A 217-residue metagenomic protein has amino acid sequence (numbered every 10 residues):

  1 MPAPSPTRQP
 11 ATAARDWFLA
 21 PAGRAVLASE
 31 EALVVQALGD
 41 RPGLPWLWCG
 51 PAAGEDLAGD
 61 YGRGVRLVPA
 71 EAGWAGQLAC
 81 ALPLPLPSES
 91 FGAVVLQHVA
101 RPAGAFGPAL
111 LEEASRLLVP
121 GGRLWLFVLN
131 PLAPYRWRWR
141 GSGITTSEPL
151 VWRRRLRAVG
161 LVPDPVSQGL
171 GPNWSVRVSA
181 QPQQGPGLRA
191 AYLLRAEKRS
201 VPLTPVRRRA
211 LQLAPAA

Functional and structural regions predicted by a protein language model:
M1-D40: Class I SAM-dependent methyltransferase Rossmann-like catalytic core, especially the SAM/SAH-binding loop
A32, Q36-L84: Class I SAM-dependent methyltransferase SAM/SAH-binding core
L78, L82-L96: A short acidic, Gly/Pro-enriched loop at the edge of an enzyme's catalytic core that lines a small-molecule cofactor
G92-P108: A short SAM/SAH-binding and catalytic strip from SAM-dependent methyltransferases
G107-R123: A short glycine-rich, Lys/Arg-flanked "PGG" loop and its adjoining helix->strand segment in the class I
R123-L150: Conserved class I S-adenosyl-L-methionine
G143-L170: Short alpha-helix
V159, S179-A217: C-terminal lobe and adjacent flexible extensions of AdoMet/dcAdoMet transferase-like proteins
